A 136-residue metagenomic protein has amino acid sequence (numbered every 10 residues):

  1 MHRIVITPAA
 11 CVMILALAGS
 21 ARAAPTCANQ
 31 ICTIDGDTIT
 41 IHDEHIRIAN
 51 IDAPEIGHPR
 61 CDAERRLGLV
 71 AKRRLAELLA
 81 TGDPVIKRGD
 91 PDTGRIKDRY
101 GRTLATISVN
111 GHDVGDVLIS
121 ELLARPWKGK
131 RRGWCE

Functional and structural regions predicted by a protein language model:
H2-C11, L15-E136: Small beta-barrel nucleic-acid-binding modules, primarily SNase/OB-fold domains and secondarily Tudor-like barrels
